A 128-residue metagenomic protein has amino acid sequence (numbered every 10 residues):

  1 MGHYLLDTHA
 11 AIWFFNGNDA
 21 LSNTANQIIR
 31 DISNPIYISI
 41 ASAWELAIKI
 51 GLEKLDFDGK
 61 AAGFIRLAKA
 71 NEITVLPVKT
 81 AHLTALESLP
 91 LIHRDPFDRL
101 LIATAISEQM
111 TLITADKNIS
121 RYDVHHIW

Functional and structural regions predicted by a protein language model:
M1-I38, K54-R66, E108, K117-R121: Short, well-structured N-terminal submotif of metal-dependent ribonuclease cores
D7, E45, D98, D116: Acidic active-site catalytic centers that drive phospho-/nucleotidyl reactions and related ester hydrolyses
T8-H9, L46, L86, A105: Generic structural signal for small/hydrophobic residues in well-ordered secondary structure, especially within
A10, S42, H82, L101 (+1 more regions): Alpha-helix capping/helix-boundary segments
D56-A62, A70-A115: Active-site neighborhoods of divalent-metal-dependent phosphate/nucleic-acid chemistry enzymes
